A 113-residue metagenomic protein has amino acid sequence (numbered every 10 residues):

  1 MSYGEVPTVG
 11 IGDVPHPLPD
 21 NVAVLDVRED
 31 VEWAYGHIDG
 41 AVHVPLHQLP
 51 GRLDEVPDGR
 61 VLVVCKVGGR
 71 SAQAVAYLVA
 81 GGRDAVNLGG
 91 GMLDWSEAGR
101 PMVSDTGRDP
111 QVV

Functional and structural regions predicted by a protein language model:
M1-A23, E29-V61, G69-V113: Rhodanese-like catalytic fold shared by cysteine-dependent sulfurtransferases and DSP/PTP-type phosphatases
C65: Short cysteine clusters
